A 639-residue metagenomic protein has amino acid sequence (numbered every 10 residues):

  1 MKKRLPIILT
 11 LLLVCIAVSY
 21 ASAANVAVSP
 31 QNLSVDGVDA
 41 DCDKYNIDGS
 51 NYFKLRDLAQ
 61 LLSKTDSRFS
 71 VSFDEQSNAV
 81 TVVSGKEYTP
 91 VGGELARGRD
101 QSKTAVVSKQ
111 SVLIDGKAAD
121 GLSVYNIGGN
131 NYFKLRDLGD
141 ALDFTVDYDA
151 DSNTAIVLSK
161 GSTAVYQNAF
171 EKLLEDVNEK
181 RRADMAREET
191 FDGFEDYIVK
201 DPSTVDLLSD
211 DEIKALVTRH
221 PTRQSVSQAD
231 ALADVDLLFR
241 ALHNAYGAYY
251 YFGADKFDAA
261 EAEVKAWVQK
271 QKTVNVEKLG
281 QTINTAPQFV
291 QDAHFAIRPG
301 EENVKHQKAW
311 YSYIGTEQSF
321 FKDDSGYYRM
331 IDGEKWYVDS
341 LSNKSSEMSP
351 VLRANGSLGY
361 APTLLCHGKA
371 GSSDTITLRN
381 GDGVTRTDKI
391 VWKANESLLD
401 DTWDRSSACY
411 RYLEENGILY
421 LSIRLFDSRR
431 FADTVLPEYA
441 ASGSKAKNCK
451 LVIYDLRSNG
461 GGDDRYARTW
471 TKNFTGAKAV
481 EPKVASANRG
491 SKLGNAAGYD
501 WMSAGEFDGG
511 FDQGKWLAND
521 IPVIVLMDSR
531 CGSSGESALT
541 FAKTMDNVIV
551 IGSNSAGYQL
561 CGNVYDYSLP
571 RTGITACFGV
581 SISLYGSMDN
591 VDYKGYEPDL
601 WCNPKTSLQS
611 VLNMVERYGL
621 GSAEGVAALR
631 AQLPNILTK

Functional and structural regions predicted by a protein language model:
R4-A23: Sec-dependent N-terminal signal peptides of Gram-positive bacterial secreted proteins and lipoproteins
Y20-E179: Primary recognition of N-terminal secretory signal peptides and signal-anchoring hydrophobic helices
N32-S34, K54-D57, T81, L113 (+8 more regions): Soluble periplasmic/extracytoplasmic beta-strand elements of cell-envelope proteins
V38-A40, G85-E87, K117, K160-S162 (+8 more regions): Solvent-exposed coil/turn segments that connect beta secondary-structure elements in extracytoplasmic/periplasmic
N46-F53, N126-F133, S225-A233, D255 (+6 more regions): Soluble non-cytosolic domains of exported or imported proteins
V107-L113, N343, S349-G359, Y585-S607: A recognition module on extended beta-rich or small alphabeta surfaces enriched in W/G with H and D/E
G161-V452, S458-G460, V564-Y565, Y618 (+1 more regions): Flexible, low-complexity junctional segments that flank or bridge functional domains
A169-T204, L208, L216-V217, D236 (+2 more regions): C-terminal "post-core" interaction segments
